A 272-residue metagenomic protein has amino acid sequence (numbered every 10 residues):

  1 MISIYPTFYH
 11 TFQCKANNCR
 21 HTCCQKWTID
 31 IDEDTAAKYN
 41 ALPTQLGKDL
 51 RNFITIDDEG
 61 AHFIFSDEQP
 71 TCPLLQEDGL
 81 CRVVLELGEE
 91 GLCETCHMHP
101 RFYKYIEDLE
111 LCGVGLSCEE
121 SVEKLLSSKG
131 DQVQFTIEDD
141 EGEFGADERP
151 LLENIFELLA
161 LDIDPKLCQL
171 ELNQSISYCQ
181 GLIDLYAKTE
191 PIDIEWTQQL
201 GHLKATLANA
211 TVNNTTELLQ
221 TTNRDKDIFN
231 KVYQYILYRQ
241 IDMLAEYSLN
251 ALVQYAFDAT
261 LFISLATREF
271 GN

Functional and structural regions predicted by a protein language model:
M1-I4: Short, Gly/Pro- and small/polar-rich lid/capping loops
T11-I29, D67-F102, L116-S121: Local cysteine-cluster metal-coordination motifs and their immediate loop/turn environment, predominantly Fe-S cluster
H21-I56: A structured, charge-rich N-terminal accessory region that forms the first stable segment of a protein and links
D49-C72: Active-site-flanking structural segment that lines cofactor/substrate pockets
G79, L87-L161: Internal, well-ordered alpha/beta segment that forms a basic, Gly-enriched binding/recognition surface
V84-G88, I106, Y247-Y255: Conserved aromatic-histidine-acidic binding/catalytic patches
E148-N272: Hydrophobic, aromatic-lined core segments that form the binding pocket/scaffold for planar heteroaromatic ligands
